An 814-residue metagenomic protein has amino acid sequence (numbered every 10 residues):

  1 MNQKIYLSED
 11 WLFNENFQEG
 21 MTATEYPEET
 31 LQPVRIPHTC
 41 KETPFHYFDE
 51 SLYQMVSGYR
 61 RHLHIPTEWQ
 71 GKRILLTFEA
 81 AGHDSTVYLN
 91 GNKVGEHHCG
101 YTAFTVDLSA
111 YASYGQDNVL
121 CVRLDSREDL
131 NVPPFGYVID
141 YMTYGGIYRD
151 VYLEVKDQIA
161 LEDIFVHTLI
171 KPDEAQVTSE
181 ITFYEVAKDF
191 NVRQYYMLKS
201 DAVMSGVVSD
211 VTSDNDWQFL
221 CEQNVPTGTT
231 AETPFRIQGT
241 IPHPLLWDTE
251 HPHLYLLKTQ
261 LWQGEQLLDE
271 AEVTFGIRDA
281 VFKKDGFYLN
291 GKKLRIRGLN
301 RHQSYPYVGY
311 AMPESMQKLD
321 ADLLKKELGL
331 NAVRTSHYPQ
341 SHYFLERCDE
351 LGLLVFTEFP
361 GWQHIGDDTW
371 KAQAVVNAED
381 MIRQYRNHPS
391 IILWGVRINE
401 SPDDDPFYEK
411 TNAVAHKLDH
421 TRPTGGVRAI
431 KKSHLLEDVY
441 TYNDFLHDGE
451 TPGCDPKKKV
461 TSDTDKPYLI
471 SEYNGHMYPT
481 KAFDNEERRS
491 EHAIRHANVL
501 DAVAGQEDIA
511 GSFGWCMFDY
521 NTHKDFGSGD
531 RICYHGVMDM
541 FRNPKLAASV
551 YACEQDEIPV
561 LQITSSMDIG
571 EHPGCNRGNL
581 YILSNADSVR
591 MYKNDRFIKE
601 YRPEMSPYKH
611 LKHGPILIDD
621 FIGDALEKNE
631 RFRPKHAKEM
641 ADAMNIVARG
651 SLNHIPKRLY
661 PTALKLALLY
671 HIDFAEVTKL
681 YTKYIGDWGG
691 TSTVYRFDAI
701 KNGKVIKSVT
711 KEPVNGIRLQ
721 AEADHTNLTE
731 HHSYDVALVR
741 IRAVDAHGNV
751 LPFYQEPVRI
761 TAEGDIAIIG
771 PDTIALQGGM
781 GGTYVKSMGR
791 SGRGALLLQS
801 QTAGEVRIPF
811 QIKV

Functional and structural regions predicted by a protein language model:
M1-P44, C121-R123, A493-L500, R542 (+2 more regions): Accessory carbohydrate-binding/adhesion or oligomerization-edge regions at the termini of glycan-active proteins
I5-F17, T39, E50, Q54-D163 (+6 more regions): Accessory beta-strand-rich segments of carbohydrate-active enzymes
H38-F78, G82-L89, G95-H98, D129 (+6 more regions): Active-site-adjacent substrate/metal-binding segments within catalytic domains of carbohydrate-active enzymes
S113-D117, T182-V281: Extended acidic/polar, glycine-enriched regions that form or flank non-catalytic beta-rich accessory modules
T178, D322-K326, A332-L580, D595 (+1 more regions): Substrate-binding/catalytic cleft of secreted carbohydrate-active enzymes, primarily glycoside hydrolases
E180-I181, K258-Q260, L580-S584, D735-P752 (+2 more regions): Beta-strand-rich structural segments
F190-Y195, E250-L254, N585, M591-E604 (+5 more regions): Short flexible loop/turn segments that cap and initiate beta-strands
R577, N715-A746: Beta-strand-rich domain onsets/edges
